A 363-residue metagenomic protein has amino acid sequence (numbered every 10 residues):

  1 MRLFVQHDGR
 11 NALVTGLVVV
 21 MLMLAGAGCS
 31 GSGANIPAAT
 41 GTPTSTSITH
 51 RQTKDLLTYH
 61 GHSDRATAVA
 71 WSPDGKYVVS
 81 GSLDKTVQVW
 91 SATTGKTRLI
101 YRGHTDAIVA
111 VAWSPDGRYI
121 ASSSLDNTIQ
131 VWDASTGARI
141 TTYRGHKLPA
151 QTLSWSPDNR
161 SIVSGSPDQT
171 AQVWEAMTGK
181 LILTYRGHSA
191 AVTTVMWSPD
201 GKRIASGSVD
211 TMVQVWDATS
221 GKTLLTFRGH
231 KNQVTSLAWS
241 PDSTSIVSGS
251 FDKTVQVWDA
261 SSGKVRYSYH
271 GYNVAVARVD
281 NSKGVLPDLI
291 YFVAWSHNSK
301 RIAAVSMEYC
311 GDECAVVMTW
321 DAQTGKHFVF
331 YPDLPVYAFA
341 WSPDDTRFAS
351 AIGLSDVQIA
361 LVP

Functional and structural regions predicted by a protein language model:
M1-R10: N-terminal secretory signal peptides that target proteins for export/translocation
G16-G26: Bacterial N-terminal signal peptides
M23, C29-P363: WD40-repeat beta-propeller superdomains and closely related acidic/aromatic-rich repeat-like regions
